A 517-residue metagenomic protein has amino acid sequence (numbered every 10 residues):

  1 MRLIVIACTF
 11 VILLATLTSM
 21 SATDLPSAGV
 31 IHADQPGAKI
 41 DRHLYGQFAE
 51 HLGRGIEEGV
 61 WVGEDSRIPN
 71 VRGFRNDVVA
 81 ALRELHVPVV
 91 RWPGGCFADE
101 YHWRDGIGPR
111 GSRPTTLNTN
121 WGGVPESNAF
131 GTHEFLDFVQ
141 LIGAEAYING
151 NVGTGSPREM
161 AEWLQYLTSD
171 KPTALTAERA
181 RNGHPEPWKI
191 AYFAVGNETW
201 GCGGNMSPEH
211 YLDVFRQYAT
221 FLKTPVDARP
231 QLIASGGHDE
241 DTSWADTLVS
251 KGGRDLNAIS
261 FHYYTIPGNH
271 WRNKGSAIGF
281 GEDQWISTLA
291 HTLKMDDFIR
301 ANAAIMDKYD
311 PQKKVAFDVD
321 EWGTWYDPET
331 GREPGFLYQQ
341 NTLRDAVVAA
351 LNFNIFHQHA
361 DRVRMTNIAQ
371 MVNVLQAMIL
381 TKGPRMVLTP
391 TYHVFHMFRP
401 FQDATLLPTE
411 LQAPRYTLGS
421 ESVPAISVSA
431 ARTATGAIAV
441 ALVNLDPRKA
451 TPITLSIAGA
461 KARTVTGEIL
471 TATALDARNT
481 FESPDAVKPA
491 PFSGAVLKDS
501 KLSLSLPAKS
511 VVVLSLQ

Functional and structural regions predicted by a protein language model:
M1-V5: Positively charged n-region of N-terminal signal peptides that target proteins for export
I6-T16: Bacterial N-terminal signal peptides
M20-A258, T292-Q517: Non-catalytic accessory regions flanking glycosidase/transglycosidase catalytic cores in CAZymes
F261: Histidine-centered catalytic micro-motifs
Y264-I286, R332: Active-site His/acidic residue clusters
W285-L293: Active-site pocket-shaping loop/turn-to-helix segments
